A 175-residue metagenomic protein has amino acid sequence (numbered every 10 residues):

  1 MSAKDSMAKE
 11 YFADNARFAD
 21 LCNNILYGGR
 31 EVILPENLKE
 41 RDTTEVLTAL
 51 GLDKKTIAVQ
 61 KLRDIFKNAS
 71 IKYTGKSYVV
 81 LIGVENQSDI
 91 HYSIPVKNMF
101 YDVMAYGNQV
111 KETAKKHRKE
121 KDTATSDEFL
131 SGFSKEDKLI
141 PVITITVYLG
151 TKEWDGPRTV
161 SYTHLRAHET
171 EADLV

Functional and structural regions predicted by a protein language model:
M1-E169: Accessory alpha/beta interaction modules
E171-D173: N-terminal low-complexity segments that are often proline-rich with Ser/Thr-Pro
